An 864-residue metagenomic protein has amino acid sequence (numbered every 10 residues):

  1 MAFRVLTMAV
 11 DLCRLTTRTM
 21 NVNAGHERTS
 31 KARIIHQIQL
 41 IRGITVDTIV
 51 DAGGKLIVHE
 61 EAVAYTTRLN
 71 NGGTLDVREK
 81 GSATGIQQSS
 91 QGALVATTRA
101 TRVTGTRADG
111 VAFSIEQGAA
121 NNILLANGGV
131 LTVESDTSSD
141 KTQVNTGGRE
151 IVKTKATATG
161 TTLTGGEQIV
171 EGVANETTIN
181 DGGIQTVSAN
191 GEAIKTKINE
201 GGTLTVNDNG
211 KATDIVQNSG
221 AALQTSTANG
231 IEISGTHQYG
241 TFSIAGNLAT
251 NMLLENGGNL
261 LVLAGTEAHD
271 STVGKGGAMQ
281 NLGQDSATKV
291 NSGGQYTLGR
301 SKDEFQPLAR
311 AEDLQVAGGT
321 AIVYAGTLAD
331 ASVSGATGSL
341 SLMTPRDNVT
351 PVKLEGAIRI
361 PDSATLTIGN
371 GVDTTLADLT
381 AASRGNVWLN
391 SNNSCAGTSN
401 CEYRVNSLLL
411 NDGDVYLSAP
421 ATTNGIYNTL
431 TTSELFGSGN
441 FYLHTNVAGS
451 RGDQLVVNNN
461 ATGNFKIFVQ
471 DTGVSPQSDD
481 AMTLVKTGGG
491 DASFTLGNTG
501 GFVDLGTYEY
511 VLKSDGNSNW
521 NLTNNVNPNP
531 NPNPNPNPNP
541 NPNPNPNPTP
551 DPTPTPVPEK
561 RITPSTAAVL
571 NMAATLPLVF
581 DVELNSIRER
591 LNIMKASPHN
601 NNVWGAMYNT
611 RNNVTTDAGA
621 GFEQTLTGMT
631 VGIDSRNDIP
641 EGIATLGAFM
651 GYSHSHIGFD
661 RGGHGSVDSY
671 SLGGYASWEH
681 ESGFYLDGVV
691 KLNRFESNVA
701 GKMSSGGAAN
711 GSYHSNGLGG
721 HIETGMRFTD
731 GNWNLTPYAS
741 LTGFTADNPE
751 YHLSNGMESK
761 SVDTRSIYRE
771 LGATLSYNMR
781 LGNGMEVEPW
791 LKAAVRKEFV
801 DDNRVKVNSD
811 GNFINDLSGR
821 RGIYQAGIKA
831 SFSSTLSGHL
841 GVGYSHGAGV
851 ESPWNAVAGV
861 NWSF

Functional and structural regions predicted by a protein language model:
M1-I44: Cationic, amphipathic, low-complexity alpha-helical segments enriched in hydrophobics plus arginine/proline
D11, G25, H36, R42-G43 (+34 more regions): Periodic glycine anchor positions in long extracellular repeat architectures
D51, H59, Y65, N70 (+45 more regions): Feature marks extracellular polysaccharide-active and adherence modules
R102, T106, E232, H237 (+8 more regions): Extracellular beta-solenoid/beta-roll
A120, A249, A311, L328 (+12 more regions): Transmembrane beta-barrel architecture of outer membranes
N545-L735, V842-G843, A848-N855, N861: Outer membrane beta-barrel translocator domains of Type V secretion systems
H656-S666, F695-G719, F744-R769, E798-N808 (+2 more regions): Extracellular/periplasm-exposed beta-strand and loop segments of Gram-negative cell-envelope proteins, dominated by
Y738, T745, E758-F864: Outer membrane beta-barrel transmembrane domains
